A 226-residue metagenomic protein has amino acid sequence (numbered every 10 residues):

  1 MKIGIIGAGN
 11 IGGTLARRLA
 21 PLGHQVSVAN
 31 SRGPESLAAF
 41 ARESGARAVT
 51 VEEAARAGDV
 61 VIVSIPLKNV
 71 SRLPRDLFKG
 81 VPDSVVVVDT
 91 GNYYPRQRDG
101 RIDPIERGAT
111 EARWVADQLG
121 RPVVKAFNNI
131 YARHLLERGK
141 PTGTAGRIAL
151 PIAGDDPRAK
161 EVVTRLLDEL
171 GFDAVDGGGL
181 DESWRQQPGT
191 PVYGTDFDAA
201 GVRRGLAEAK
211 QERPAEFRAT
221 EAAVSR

Functional and structural regions predicted by a protein language model:
M1-E43: NAD(P)+-binding Rossmann beta1-loop-alpha1 motif at the extreme N-terminus of oxidoreductases
G45-D99: Rossmann-like NAD(P)-binding element
A48, V88, P122-N128, V175-G179: General beta-strand structural signal in soluble alpha/beta enzymes
D83, T90-P141: Rossmann-fold NAD(P)-binding glycine/threonine-rich loop
A145-R226: Active-site-lining helix/loop region of Rossmann-like oxidoreductase modules
